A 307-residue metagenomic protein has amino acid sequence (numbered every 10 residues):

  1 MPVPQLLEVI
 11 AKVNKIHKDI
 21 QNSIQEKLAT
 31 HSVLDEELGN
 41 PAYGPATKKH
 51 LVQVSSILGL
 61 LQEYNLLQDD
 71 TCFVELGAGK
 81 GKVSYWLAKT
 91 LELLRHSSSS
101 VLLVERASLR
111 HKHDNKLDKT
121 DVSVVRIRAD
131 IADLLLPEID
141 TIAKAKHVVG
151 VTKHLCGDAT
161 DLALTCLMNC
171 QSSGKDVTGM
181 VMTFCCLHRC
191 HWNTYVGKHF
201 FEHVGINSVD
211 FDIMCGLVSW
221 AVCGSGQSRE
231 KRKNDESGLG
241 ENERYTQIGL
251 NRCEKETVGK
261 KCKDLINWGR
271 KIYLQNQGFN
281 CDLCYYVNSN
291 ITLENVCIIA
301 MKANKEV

Functional and structural regions predicted by a protein language model:
M1-V307: Class I S-adenosyl-L-methionine
